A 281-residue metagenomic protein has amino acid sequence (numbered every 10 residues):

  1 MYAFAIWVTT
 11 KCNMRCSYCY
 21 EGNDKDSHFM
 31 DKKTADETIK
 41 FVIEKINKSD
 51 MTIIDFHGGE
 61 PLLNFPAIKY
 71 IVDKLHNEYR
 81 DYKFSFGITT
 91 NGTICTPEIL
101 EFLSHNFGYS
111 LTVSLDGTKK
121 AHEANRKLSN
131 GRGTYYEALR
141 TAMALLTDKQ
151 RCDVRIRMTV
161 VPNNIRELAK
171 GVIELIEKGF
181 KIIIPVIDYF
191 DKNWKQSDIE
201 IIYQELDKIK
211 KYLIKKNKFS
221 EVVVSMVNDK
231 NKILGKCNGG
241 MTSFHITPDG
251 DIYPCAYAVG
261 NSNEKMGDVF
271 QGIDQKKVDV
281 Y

Functional and structural regions predicted by a protein language model:
Y2-K33: Canonical Radical SAM [4Fe-4S] cluster-binding loop centered on the CxxxCxxC motif and its immediate flanking residues
F29-T34, S129-T134, S197-Q204: Alpha-helix N-cap and loop-to-helix initiation/capping positions
I39-D55, N64-D188: Radical SAM/AdoMet-radical enzyme domain recognition
I201-N231, Y257-Y281: C-terminal accessory region of radical SAM enzymes
C237-M241: Short, small/polar residue-rich loop motifs at catalytic or cofactor-binding pockets
T247: Short, acidic, Ser/Thr-enriched surface-loop or helix-capping motifs
